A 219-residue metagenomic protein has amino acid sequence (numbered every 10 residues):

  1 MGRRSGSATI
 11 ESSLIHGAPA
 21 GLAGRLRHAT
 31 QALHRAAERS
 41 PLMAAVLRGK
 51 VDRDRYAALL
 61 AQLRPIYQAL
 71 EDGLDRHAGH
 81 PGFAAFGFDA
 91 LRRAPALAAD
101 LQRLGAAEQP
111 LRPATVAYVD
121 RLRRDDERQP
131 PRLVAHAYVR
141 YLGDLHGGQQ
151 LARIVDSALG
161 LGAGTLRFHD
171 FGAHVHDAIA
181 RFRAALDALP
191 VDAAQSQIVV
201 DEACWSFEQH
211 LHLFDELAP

Functional and structural regions predicted by a protein language model:
G2-P219: Metal- and O2-centered redox machinery and metal/ROS homeostasis
